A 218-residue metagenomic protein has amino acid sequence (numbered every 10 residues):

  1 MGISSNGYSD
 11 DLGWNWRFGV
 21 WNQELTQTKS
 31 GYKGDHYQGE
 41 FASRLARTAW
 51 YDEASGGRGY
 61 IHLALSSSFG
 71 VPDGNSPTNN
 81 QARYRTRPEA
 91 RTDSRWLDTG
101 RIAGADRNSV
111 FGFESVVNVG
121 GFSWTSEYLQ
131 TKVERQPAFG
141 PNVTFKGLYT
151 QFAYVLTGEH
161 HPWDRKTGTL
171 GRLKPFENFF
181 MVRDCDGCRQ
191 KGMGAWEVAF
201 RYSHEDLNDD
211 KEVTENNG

Functional and structural regions predicted by a protein language model:
M1-A46, W50-S55, D73-A105, D184-C185: Surface-exposed coil loops of outer-membrane beta-barrel proteins
G2, N15, A42, Y60-H62 (+1 more regions): A residue-level signal for beta-strand positions that form part of recognition/binding surfaces within mature
D11, E24, Y51, V71 (+3 more regions): Short loop/turn segments at secondary-structure transitions that flank enzyme active sites
F18-V20, G59-V71: Extended catalytic-interface subdomain
G59, S67, S76-G218: Outer-membrane beta-barrel pore domains
